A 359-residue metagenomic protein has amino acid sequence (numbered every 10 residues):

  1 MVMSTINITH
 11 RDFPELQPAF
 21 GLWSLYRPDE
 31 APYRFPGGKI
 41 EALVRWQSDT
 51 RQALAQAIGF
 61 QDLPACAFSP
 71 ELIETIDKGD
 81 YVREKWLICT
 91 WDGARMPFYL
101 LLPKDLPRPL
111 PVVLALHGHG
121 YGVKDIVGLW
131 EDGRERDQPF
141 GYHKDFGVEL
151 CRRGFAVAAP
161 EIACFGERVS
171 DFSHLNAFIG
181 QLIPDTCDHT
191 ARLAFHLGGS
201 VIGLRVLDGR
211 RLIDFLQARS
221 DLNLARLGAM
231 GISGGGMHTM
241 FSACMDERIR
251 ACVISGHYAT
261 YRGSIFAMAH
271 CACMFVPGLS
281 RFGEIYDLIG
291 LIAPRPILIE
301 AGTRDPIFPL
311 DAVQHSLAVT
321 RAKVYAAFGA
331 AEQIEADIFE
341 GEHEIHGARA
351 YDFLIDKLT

Functional and structural regions predicted by a protein language model:
M1-V82, T90-W91: N-terminal targeting or regulatory segments adjacent to alpha/beta-hydrolase or S9 domains
G93-M96, K104-V112, H119-G122: Proline/glycine-enriched tight loop/beta-turn segments at coil->beta junctions that connect or precede beta-strands
R108, L116-R210, Q217-A218, G263-M268: Cap/lid segment of the alpha/beta-hydrolase catalytic domain
D188-H189, L193-G199, V206, R211-L212 (+4 more regions): Mobile cap/lid helix-loop segments that gate and shape the active-site cleft of serine hydrolases
D221-S233: Alpha/beta-hydrolase fold nucleophile elbow
G236-E247: Short glycine-enriched nucleophile-adjacent loop and the immediately C-terminal alpha-helix near the catalytic center
I292, I299-A301: Short beta-strand/loop motif that positions the catalytic acidic residue of the alpha/beta-hydrolase fold
V324-T359: C-terminal catalytic histidine-bearing segment of alpha/beta-hydrolase fold enzymes
